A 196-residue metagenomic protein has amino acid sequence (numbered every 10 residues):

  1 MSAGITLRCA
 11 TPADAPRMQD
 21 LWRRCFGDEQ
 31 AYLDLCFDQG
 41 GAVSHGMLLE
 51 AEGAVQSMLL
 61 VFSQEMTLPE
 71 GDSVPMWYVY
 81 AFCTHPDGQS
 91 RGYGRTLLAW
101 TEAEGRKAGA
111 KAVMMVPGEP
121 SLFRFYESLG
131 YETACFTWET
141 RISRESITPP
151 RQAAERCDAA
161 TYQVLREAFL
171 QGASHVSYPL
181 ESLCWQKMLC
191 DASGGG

Functional and structural regions predicted by a protein language model:
L7-F82, L170-G196: A conserved beta-strand-loop-helix scaffold within acyl/acetyltransferase catalytic domains
A13, P120-S121: Short alpha-helical
P16, F123-R124: Alpha-helical elements of the RecA-like P-loop NTPase motor core of helicases
T84, S90-A103: Conserved acetyl-CoA-binding loop-helix of GNAT-fold acetyltransferases
L98, G105-G118: Conserved GNAT acetyl-CoA-binding A-motif
F125-Y131: Conserved active-site tyrosine of GNAT-family acetyltransferases
E132-G196: Amide-forming acyltransferase catalytic core, primarily the GNAT-like/NAT-type and related acyltransferase folds
